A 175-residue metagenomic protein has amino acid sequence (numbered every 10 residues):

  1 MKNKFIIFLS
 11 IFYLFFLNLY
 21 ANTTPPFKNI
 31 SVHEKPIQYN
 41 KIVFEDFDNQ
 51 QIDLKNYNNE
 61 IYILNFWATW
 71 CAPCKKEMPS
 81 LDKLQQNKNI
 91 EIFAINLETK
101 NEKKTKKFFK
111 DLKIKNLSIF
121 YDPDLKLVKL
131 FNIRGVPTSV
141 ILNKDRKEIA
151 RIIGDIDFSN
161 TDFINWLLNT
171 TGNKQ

Functional and structural regions predicted by a protein language model:
M1-F5: Positively charged n-region of N-terminal signal peptides that target proteins for export
F8-L17: Bacterial N-terminal signal peptides
N22-L54: N-terminal "domain-start" segment that seeds a small globular fold
Y39-N40, Y62, V136-P137: Short loop/turn microsegments at loop-to-beta-strand junctions
D53-K75: Short active-site neighborhood of thiol/selenol oxidoreductases, capturing the structured segment around
I63-L64, I92, S139: Hydrophobic beta-strand anchors of alpha/beta hydrolase catalytic cores
K75-L112, P123-L130: Structural microenvironment flanking redox-active thiols in thiol-disulfide oxidoreductases
K110-K115, D122-L167: Thiol/disulfide oxidoreductase modules built on the thioredoxin-like
